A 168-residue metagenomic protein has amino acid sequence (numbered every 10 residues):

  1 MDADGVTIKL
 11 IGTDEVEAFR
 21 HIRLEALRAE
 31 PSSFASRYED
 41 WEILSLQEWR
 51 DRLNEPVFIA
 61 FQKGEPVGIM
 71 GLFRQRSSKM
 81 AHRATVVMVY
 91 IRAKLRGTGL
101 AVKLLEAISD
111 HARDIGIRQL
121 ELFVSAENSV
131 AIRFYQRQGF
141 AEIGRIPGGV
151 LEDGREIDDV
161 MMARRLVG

Functional and structural regions predicted by a protein language model:
M1-A3, R50-D51: Short, conserved catalytic or adaptor-binding loops enriched in Gly and charged residues
G5-T7: Extreme N-terminal starter segment of soluble prokaryotic enzymes
L10-H21, E25-K94, L105-A107, H111 (+2 more regions): Acetyl-CoA-dependent GNAT
W49, A101, F123, S129: Contiguous, function-dense segments enriched for cysteine-driven chemistry and partner/ligand-binding capacity
T98: Flexible nucleotide-binding loop
R118, S125-I132, R137-G144, G148-G168: C-terminal "cap" of GNAT-fold acetyltransferases
